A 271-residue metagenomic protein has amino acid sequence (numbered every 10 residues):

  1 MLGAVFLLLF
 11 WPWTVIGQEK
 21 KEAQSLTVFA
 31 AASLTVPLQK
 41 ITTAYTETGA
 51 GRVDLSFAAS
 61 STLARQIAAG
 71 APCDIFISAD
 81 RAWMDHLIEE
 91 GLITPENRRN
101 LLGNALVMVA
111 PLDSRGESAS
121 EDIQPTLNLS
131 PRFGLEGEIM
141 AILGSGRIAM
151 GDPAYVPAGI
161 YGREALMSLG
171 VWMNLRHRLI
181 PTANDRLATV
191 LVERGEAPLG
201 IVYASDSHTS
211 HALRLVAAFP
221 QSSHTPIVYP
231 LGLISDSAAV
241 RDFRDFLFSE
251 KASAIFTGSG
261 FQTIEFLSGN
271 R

Functional and structural regions predicted by a protein language model:
L2-P12: Bacterial N-terminal signal peptides
W13-S61, R65-A71, S78-R81, D85-R271: Exported/periplasmic ABC-transporter solute-binding proteins
